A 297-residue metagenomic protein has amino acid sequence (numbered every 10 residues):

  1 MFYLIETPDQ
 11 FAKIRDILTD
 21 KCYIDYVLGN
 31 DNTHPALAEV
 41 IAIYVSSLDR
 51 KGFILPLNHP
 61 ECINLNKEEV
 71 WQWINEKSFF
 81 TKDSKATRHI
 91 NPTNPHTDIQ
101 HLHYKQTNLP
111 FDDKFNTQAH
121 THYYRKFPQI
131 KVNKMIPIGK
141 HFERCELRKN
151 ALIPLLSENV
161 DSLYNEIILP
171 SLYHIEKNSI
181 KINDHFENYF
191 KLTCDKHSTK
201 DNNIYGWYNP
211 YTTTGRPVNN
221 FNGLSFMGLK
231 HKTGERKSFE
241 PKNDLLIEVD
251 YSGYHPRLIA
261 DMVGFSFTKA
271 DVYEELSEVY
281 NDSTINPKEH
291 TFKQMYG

Functional and structural regions predicted by a protein language model:
F2-E158: Conserved DEDDh/DEDDy metal-dependent 3′-5′ exonuclease domain
Y3-L4, A12, D16-T19, L28-L65 (+1 more regions): Acidic, glycine-rich two-metal-ion catalytic cores of nucleic acid-processing enzymes
S84-K181, N222-G297: Helical catalytic core of nucleic-acid polymerases
